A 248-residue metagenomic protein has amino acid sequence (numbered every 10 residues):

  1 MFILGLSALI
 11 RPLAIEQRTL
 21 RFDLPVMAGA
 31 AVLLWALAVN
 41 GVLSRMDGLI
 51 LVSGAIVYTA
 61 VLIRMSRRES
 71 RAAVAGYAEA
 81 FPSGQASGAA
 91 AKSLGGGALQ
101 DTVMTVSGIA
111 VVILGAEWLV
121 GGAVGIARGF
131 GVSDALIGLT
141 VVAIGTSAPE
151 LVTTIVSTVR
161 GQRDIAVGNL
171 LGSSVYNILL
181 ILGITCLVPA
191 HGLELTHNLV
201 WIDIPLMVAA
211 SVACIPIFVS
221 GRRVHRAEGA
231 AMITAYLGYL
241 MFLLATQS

Functional and structural regions predicted by a protein language model:
M1-S248: Hydrophobic alpha-helical segments, chiefly the membrane-spanning helices and signal/signal-anchor peptides
